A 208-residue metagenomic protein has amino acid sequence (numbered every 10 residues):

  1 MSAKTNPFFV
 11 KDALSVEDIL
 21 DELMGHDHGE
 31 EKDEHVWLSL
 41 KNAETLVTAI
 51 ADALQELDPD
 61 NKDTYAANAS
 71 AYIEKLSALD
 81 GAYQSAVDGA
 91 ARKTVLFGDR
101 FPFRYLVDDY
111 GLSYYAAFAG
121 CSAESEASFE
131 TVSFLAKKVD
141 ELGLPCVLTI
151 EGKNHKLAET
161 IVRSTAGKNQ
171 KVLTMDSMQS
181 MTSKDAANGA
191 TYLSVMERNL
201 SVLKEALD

Functional and structural regions predicted by a protein language model:
M1-D208: Extracytoplasmic metal-acquisition and chelation regions
